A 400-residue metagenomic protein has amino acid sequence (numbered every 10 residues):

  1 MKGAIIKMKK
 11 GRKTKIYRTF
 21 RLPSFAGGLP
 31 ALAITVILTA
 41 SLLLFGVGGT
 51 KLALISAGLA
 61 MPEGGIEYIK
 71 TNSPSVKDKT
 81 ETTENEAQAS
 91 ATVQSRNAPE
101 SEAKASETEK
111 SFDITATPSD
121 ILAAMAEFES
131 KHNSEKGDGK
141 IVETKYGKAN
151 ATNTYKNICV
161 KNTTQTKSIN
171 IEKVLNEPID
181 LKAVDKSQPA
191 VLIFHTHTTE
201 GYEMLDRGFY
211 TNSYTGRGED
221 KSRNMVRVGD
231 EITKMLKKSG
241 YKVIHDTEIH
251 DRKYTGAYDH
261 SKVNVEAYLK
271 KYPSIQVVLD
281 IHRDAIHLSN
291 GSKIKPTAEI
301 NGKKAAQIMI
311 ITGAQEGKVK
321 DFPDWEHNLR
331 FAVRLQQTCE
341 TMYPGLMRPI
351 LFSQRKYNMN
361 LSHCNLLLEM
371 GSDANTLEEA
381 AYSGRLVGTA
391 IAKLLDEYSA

Functional and structural regions predicted by a protein language model:
M1-F25: N-terminal Lys/Arg-rich, disordered targeting/topogenic segments
G28-F45: Hydrophobic membrane-insertion alpha-helices, especially the h-region of bacterial N-terminal signal peptides
V47-L181: N-terminal, intrinsically disordered, polar/charged segments of Gram-positive cell-envelope systems that serve as
I179-D180, Y214-M225, E248-Y258, V265-E266 (+3 more regions): Second-shell loop/turn segments in exported
N212-T215, I286-D324: A short, glycine/acidic-enriched catalytic loop
E219-T297: Catalytic-core regions of hydrolytic enzymes
D324-L351: Active-site-adjacent substrate-binding region of metalloamidase/peptidase-like peptide-processing proteins
G345-A400: Active-site-adjacent mobile loop/cap segments within catalytic or ligand-binding domains
